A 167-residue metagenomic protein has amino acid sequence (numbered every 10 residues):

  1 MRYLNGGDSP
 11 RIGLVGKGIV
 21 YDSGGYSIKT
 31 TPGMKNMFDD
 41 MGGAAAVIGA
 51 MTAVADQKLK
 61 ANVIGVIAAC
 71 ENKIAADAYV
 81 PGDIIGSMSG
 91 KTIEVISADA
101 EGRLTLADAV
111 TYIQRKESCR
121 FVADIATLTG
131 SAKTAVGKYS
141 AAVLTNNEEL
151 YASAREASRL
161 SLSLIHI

Functional and structural regions predicted by a protein language model:
M1-I165: A generic structural signal for tightly packed, nonpolar segments enriched in small/aliphatic residues
